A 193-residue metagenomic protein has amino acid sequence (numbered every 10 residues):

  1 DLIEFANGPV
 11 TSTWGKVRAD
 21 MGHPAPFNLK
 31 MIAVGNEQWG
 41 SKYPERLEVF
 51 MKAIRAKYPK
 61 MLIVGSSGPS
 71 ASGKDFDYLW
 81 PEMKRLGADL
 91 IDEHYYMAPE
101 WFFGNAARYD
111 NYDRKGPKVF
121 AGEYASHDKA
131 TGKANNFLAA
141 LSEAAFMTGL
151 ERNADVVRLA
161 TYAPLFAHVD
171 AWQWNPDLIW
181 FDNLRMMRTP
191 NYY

Functional and structural regions predicted by a protein language model:
D1-M61, G65-L79, R85-L86: N-terminal catalytic cores of secreted or lumenal carbohydrate-active enzymes
M51-R55, P59-L62, W80-R85, D89-Y193: Catalytic-core region of carbohydrate-active enzymes that cleave or remodel glycosidic bonds
